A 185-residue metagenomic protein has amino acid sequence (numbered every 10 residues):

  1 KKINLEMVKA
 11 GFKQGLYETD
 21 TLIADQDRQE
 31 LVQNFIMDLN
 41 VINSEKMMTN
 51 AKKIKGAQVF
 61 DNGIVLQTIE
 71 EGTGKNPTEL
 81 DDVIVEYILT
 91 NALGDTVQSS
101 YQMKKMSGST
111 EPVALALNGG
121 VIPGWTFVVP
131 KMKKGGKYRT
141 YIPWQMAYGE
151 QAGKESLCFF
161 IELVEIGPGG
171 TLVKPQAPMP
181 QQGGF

Functional and structural regions predicted by a protein language model:
K1-F185: Cross-family detector of peptidyl-prolyl cis-trans isomerase
